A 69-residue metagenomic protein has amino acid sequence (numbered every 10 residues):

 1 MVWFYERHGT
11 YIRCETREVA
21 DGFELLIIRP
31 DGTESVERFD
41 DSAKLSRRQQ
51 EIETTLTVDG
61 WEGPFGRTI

Functional and structural regions predicted by a protein language model:
M1-F23: Short N-terminal "domain-start" leader segments that mark the transition from disordered tails or signal peptides into
M1-H8, V58-I69: Short, charged, intrinsically disordered terminal tails
F4-E6, E34, E53: Contiguous segments within soluble domain cores/interaction surfaces
P30-K44: A short, exposed loop/beta-hairpin motif centered on an aromatic-Gly-Thr core
D40-V58, G63: A short, charged, amphipathic alpha-helix used as a generic interaction element across diverse proteins
